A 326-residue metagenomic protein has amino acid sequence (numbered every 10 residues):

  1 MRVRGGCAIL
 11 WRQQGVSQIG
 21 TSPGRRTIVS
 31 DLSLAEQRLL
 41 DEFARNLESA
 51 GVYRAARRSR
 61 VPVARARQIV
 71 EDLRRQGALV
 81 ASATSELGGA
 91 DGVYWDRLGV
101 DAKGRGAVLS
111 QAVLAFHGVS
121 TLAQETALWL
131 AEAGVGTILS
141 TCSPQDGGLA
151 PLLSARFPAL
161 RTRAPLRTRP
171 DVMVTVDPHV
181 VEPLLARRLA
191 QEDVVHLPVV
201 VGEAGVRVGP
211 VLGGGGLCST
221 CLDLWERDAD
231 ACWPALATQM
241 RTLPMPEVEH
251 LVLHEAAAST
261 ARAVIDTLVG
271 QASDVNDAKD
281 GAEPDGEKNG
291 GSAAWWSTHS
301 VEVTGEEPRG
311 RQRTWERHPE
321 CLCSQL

Functional and structural regions predicted by a protein language model:
M1-L326: Adenine nucleotide-associated cytosolic modules
